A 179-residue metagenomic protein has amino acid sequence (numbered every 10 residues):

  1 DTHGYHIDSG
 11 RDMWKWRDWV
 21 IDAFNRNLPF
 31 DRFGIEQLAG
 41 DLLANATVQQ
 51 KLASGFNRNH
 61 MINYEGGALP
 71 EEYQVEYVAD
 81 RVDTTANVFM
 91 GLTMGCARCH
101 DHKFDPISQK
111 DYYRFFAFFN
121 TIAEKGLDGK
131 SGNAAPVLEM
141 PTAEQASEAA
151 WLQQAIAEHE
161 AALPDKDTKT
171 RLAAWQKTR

Functional and structural regions predicted by a protein language model:
D1-T142: Short, structured secondary-structure elements that scaffold catalytic or ligand/cofactor-binding regions
Y113-R179: Substrate/cofactor-recognition hotspot
